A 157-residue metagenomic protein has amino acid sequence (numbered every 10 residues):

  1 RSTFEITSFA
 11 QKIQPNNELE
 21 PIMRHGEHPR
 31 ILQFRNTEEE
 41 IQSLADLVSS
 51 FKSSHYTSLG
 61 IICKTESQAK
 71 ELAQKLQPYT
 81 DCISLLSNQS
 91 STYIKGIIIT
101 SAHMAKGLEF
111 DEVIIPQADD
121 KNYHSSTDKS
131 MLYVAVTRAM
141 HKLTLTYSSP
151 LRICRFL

Functional and structural regions predicted by a protein language model:
R1-F4, N17, E38, Q42 (+2 more regions): Core RecA-like ATPase module of SF1/SF2 helicases and allied nucleic-acid translocases
R1-L32, F156-L157: Conserved RecA-like helicase ATPase core segment that couples NTP binding/hydrolysis to strand translocation
R30-E40: Short acidic-hydrophobic, aromatic-tinged amphipathic segments that line or gate anion-handling sites
